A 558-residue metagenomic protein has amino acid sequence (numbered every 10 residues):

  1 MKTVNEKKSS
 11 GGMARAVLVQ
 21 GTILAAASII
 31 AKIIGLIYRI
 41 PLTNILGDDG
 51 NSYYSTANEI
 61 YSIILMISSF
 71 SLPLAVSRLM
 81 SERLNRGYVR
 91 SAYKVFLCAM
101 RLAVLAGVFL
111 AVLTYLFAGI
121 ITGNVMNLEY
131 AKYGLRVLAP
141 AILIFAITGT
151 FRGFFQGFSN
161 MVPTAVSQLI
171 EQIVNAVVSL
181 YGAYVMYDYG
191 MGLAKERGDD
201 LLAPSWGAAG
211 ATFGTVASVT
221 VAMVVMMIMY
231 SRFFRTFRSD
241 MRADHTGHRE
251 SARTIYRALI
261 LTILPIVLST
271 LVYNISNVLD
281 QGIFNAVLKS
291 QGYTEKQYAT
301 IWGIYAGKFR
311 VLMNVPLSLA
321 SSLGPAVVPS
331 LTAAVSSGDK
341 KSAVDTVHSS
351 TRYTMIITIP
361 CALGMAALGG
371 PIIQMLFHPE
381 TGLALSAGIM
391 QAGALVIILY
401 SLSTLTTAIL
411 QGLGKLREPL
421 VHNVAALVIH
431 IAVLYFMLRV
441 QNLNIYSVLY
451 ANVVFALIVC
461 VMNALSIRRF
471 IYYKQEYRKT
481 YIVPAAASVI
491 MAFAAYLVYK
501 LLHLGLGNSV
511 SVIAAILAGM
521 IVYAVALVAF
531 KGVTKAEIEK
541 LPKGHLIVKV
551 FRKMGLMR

Functional and structural regions predicted by a protein language model:
M1-I34, R90, K94, T246-Y273 (+2 more regions): N-terminal membrane topogenesis motif
K2-N5, L497-R558: Membrane-proximal transmembrane or re-entrant/amphipathic helices at the cytosolic face
A16-L74, A111, I142, L264-A286: Signature of the first transmembrane helix
T43-I63, Y130, L201-A209, T254-T262 (+2 more regions): Interfacial/gating helices of multi-pass transporter permease domains
F70-N85, L317-S337: Helix-loop junctions and terminal segments of transmembrane helices in multi-pass membrane transport/translocation
G119-L138, A366-I397, N442: Interfacial segments at transmembrane-helix termini and the short loops linking adjacent helices
F145-Q168, L395-A425: Membrane-interface junctions at transmembrane-helix termini in multi-pass inner-membrane proteins
V162, I173-V224, R417, L427-V461 (+4 more regions): Membrane-interface helix-loop junctions in multi-pass transport and translocation proteins
